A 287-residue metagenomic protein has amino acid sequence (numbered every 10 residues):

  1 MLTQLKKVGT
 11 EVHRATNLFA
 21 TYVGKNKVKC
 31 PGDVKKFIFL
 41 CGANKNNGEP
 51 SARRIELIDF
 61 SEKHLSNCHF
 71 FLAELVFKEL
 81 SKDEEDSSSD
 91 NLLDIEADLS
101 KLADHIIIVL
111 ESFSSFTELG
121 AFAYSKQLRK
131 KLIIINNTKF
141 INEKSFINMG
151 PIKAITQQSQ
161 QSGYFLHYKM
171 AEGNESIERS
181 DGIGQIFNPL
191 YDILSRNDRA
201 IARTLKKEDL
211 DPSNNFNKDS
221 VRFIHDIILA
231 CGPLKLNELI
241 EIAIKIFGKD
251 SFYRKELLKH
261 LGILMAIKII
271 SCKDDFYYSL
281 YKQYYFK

Functional and structural regions predicted by a protein language model:
M1-L119, Y124-K287: Conserved catalytic or regulatory cores that recognize and/or transform ribose-phosphate-containing ligands
